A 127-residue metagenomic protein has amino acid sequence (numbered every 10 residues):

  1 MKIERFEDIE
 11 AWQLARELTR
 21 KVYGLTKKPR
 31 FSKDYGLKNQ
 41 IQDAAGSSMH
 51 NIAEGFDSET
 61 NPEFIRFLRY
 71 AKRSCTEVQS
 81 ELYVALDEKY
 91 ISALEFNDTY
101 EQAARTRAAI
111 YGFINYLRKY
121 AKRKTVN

Functional and structural regions predicted by a protein language model:
M1-N127: Short, C-terminally biased terminal segments at protein or domain edges
